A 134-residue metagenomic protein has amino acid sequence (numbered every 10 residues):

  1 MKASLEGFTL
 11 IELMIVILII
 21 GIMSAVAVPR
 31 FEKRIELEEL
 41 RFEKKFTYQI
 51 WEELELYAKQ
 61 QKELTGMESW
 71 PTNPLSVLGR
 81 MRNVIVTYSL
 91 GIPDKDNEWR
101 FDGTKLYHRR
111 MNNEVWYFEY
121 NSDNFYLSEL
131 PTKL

Functional and structural regions predicted by a protein language model:
K2-F31: N-terminal single-pass transmembrane signal-anchor helix
I11, A27, L37-E38, N73: Helix-centric, low-specificity signal for extended rod-like, repetitive segments
P29, E38-R41, F46-T47, W70 (+1 more regions): Alpha-helix boundary/interfacial micro-motifs
E36-E63: Membrane-proximal N-terminal amphipathic helix
K59-S122, L130-L134: Extracellular/periplasmic head regions of type IV pilus-like filament subunits
